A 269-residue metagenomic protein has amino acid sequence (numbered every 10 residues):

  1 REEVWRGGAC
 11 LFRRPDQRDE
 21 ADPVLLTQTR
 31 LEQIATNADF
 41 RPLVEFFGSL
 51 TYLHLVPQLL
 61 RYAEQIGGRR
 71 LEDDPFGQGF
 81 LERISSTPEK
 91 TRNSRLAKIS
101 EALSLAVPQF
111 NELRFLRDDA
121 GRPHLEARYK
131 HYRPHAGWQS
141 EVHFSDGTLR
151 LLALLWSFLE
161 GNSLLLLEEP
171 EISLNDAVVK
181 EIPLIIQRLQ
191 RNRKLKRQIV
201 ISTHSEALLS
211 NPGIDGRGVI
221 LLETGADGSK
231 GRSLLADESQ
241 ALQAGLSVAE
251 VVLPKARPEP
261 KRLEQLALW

Functional and structural regions predicted by a protein language model:
R1-R117: Electropositive, glycine-dotted interaction segments that contact anionic polymers or phosphate-rich ligands
D118-R122: Short Gly/Ser/Thr- and Asp/Glu-enriched loop/turn motifs at secondary-structure junctions
P123-E259: Switch/communication elements of ASCE P-loop NTPase nucleotide-binding domains
L263-Q265: C-terminal accessory module of base-excision DNA glycosylases/AP lyases that mediates lesion recognition and DNA
